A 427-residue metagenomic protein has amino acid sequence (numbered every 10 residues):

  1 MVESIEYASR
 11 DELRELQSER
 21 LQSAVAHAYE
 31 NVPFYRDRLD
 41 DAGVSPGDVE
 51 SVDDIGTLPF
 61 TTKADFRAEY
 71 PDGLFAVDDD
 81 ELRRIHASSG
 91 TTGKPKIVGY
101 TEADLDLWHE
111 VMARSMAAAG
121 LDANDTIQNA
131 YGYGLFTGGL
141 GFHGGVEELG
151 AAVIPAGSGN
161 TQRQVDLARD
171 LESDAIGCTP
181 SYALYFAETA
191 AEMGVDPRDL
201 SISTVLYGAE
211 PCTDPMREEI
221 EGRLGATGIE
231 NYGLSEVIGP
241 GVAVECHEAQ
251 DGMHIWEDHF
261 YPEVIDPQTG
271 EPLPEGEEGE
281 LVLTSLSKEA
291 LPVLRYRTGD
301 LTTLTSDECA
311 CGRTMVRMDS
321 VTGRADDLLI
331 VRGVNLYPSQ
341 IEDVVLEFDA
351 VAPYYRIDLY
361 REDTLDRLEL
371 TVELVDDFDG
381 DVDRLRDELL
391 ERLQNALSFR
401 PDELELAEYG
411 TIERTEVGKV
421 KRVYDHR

Functional and structural regions predicted by a protein language model:
M1-A87, T92-E110, A117-A118, D214 (+5 more regions): Nucleotide 5′-phosphate-binding alpha/beta core
V2-E3, D11, T61-I229, G241-H247 (+3 more regions): Active-site phosphate/ATP/adenylate-binding loop shared across adenylate-forming ligases
I5, R198, H254, S320-R324 (+1 more regions): Short, flexible turn/loop "capping" segments at secondary-structure junctions
G90, D266-P267, T415: Short, acidic, Ser/Thr-enriched surface-loop or helix-capping motifs
K94, G270-E271, K419: Residue-level signal for well-ordered, solvent-exposed loop/turn and beta-edge residues enriched in charged/polar side
I176, S287-L397, V417-G418: AMP-binding/adenylate-forming catalytic core of the ANL superfamily
S203, C212-E308: Conserved AMP-binding/adenylate-forming
